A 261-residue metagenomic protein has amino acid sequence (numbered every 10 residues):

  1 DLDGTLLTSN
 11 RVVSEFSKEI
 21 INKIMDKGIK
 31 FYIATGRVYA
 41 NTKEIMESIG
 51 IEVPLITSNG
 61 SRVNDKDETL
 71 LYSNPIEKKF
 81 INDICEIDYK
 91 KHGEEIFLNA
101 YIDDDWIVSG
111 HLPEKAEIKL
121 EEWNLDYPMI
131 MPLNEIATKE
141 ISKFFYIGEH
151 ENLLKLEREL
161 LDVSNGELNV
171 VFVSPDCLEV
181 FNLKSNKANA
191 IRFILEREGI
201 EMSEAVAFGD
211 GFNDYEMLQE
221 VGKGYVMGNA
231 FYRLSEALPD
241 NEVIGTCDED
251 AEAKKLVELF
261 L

Functional and structural regions predicted by a protein language model:
D1-R11, L218: Asp-based phosphoryl-transfer active-site loop
L6, F31-A34, L55, V180 (+2 more regions): Conserved SAM-binding loop
N10-K115, N229: Active-site phosphate-binding/coordination module
S14, E179-L261: Mg2+-dependent phosphoryl-transfer enzymes with acidic/Ser/Thr/Gly-rich catalytic loops
S17, T42-M46, L156, L160 (+2 more regions): Hydrophobic packing residues within well-ordered alpha-helices of enzyme cores
G28-Y32, I51-V53, S142-K143, S203-E204 (+2 more regions): Short active-site oxyanion
I49-I51, N59, V163-G166, E220-V221 (+1 more regions): Short, structured coil segments at secondary-structure junctions
I87, H92-F208, D214-Y215, N229: Conserved acidic, metal-coordinating active-site core of Asp-based, Mg2+-dependent phosphoryl-transfer enzymes
